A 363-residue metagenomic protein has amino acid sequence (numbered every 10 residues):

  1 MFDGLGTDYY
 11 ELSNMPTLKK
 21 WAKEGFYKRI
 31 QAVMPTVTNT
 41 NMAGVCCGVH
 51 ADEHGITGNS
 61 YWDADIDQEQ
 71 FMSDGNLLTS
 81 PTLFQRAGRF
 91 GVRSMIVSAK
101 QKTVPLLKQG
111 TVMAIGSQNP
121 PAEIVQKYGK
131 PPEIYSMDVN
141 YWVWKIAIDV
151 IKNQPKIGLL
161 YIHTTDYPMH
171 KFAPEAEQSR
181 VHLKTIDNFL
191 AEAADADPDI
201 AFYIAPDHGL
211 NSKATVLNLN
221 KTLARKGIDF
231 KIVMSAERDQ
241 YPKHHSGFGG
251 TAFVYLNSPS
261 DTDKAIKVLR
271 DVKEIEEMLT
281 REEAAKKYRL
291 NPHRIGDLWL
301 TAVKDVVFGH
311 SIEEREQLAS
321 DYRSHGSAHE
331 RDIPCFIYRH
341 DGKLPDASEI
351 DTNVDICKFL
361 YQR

Functional and structural regions predicted by a protein language model:
M1, T17, H182-D229, L300 (+1 more regions): Metal-dependent active-site segment of extracytoplasmic phospho-/sulfohydrolases and closely related
M1-G4, K23-K28, V37-N41, N59-M72 (+1 more regions): Glycine-/proline-rich flexible loop or hinge segments
L5-G6, F172, H208-G209: Catalytic metal-binding/acid-base residues of hydrolase active sites
Y10-D52, M95: Short, structured active-site-proximal loop/turn typified by the sulfatase FGly-forming signature C/S-X-P-X-R
A22, A87-R89, P198: Anion (oxyanion) recognition and catalysis
G44, V49-A173, G250, D261-A265 (+3 more regions): His/Asp/Glu-rich, glycine-adjacent segments that coordinate divalent cations and/or stabilize oxyanion chemistry on
K171-D187: Active-site-proximal segments of metal-dependent phosphoesterases and phosphodiesterases across multiple
E237-R363: Active-site neighborhoods of enzymes that stabilize oxyanions during catalysis
